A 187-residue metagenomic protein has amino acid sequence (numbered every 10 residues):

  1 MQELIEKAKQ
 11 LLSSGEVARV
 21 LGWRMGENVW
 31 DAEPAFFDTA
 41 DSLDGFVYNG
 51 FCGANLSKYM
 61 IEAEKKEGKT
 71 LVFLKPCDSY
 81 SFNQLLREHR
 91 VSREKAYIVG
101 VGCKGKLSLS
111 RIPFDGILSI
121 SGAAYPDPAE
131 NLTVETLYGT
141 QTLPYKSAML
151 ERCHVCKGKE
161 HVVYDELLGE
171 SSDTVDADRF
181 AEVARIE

Functional and structural regions predicted by a protein language model:
M1-E187: Iron-sulfur-associated redox domains of electron-transfer enzymes in respiratory and anaerobic energy metabolism
